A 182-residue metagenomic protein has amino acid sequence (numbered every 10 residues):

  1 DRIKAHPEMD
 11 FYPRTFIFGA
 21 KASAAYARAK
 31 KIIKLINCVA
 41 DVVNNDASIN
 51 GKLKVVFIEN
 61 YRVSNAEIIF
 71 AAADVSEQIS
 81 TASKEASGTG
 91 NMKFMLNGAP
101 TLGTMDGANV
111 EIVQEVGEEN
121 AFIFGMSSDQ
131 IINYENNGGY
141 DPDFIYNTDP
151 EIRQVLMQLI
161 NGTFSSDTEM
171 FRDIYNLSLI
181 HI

Functional and structural regions predicted by a protein language model:
D1-D10: Segments forming glycine/polar-rich beta-alpha architectures that bind adenosine-containing cofactors
D10-A20: Flexible, glycine-rich loop/tail regions that form catalytic "lids" or insertion modules at the edges of active sites
A20-V63: Nucleotide-activated donor-binding/catalytic signature segment of Leloir-type glycosyltransferases, i.e., the conserved
N45-M92, I132-N133: Donor nucleotide-activated moiety binding/catalytic core segment of transferases that use nucleotide-activated donors
D74-E119: A donor-sugar binding/catalytic signature common to diverse glycosyltransferases and related nucleotide-sugar
V110-G139: Acidic/histidine-rich catalytic neighborhood
N137-Y146, P150-S178: Long, charge-rich alpha-helical interaction segments
I180-I182: Conserved small/polar residues in nucleotide/adenosyl-binding loops
